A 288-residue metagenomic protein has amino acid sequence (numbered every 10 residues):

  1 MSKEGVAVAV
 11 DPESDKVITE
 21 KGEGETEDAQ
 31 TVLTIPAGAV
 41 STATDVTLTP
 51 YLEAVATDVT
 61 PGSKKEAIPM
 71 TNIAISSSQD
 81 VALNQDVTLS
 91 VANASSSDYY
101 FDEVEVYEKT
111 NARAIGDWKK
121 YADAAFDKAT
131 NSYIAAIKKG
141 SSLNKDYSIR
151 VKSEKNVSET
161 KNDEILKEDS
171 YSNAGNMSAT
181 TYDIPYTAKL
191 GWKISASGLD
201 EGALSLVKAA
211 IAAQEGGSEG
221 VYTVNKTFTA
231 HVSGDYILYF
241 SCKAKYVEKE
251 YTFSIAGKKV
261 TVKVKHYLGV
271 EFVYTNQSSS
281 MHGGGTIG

Functional and structural regions predicted by a protein language model:
M1-V8, R150-T160: Low-complexity, Pro/Thr/Ser/Gly/Ala-rich linker/spacer regions in secreted, extracellular modular proteins
G5-V17, K21-G24, A54-R113: Proteolytic processing hotspots in large secreted/extracellular or virion-associated proteins and select intracellular
A9, V17-I18, T26-D28, Y133 (+2 more regions): Short linear proline/tyrosine/threonine-rich motifs used for host-factor recruitment and membrane trafficking/assembly
V17, Q30-V32, D86-T88, S132-I134 (+3 more regions): Intrinsic-disorder/low-complexity, polar/charged segments enriched in Ser/Thr/Lys/Arg/Asp/Glu/Gln
I18-A56: Predominantly extracellular/luminal regions of secreted and cell-surface proteins, especially disulfide-bonded
D28, S41, A82-N84, K128-T130 (+5 more regions): Surface-exposed coil/turn segments at beta-strand junctions on protein surfaces, enriched
I35, S77-R150: Proteolytic-maturation and junctional protease-sensitive modules
K152-G288: Membrane-permeabilization and membrane-interfacing ectodomains
